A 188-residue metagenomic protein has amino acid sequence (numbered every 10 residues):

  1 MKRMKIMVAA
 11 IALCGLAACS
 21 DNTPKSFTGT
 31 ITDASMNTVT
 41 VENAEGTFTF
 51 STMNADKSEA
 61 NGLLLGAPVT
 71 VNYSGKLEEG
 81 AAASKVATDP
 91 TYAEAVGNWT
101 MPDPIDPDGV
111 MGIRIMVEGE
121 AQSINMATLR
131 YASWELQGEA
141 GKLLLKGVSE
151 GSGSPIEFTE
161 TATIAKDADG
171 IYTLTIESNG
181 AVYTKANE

Functional and structural regions predicted by a protein language model:
M1-M7: Bacterial N-terminal signal peptides that target proteins for export
G15-A18: C-terminal motif of bacterial Sec signal peptides marking the signal peptidase cleavage site
S20-N37: Structural detector for short beta-strands of small beta-barrel domains
T32-V39, N43-G46, N54-K57, I105-M111 (+1 more regions): Contiguous, well-ordered beta-strand patches that form the walls/edges of small beta-barrel/beta-sandwich domains
D33-A34, N72-E79: Short, charged beta-turn/beta-strand-edge "cap" motif at the junction between a beta-strand and an adjacent loop
K57-N72: Short nucleic-acid-contacting surface segments enriched for D/E, G, S/T with interspersed K/R
E79-A93, A132-G138, T175-E188: Edge beta-strand at a domain terminus
T91-D108: Tryptophan-anchored aromatic micro-motifs
